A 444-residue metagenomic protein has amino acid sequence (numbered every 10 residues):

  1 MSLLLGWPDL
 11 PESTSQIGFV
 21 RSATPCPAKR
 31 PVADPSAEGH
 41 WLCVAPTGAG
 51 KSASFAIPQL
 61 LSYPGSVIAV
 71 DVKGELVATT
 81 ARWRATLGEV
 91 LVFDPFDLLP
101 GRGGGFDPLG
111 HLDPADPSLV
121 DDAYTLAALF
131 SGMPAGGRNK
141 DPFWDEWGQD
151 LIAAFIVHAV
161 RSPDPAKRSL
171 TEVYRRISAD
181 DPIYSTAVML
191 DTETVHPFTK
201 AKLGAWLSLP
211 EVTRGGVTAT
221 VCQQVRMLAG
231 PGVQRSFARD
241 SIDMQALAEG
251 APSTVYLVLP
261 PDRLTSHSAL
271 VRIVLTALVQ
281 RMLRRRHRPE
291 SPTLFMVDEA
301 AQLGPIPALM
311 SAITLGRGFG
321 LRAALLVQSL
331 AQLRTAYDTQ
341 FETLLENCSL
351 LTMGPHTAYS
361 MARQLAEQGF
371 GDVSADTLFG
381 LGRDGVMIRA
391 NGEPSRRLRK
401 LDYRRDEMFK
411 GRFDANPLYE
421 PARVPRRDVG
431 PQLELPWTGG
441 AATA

Functional and structural regions predicted by a protein language model:
M1-I17: Charged, amphipathic alpha-helical linker segments immediately N-terminal to NTP-binding catalytic cores
L4, T24-A28, V32-L321, D376-S395 (+1 more regions): P-loop NTPase motor domains
P95, L259, P355-H356, K400: Active-site donor-binding loop signature of nucleotide-sugar glycosyltransferases
I313-S395: Conserved ATP-driven motor cores of ASCE-family P-loop NTPases powering translocation/secretion/packaging/pilus
G369, D414-P417: Acidic, carboxylate-rich catalytic segments that either coordinate divalent cations
R399-E407: A short, sequence-level motif marking secondary-structure junctions
